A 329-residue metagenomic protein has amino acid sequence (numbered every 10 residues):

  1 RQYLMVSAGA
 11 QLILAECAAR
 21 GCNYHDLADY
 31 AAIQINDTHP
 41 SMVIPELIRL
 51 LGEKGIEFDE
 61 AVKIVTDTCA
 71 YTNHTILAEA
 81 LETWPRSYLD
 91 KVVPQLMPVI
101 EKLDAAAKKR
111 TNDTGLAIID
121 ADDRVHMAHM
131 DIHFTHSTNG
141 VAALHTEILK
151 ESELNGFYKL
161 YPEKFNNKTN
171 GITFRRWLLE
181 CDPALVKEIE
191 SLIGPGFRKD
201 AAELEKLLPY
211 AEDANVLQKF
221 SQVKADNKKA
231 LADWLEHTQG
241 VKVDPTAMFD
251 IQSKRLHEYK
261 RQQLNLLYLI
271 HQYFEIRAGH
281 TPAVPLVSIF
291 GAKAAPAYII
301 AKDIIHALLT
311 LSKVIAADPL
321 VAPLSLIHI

Functional and structural regions predicted by a protein language model:
R1-H136, V141, T246-L324: Gly/Pro-rich turn-and-neighbor structural signature
R1-I35, M42, G171-L208, E212 (+1 more regions): Function-dense linear segments that define catalytic or interfacial modules in macromolecule-processing proteins
S7, I44, R86, V93-I100 (+6 more regions): Alpha-helix initiation and N-capping motif
I13, V92, V99, L103-A106 (+8 more regions): Residues that form generic nucleotide/phosphate-binding pockets
L89, I119, A202-E258: Conserved acidic/glycine
A107-T114, D182, D200, D213-V216 (+2 more regions): Short, solvent-exposed helix-helix connector turns and helix-capping sites enriched in acidic/polar residues
N139-F197, D233-E236, Q252-P282: Segments forming glycine/polar-rich beta-alpha architectures that bind adenosine-containing cofactors
I327-I329: Conserved small/polar residues in nucleotide/adenosyl-binding loops
